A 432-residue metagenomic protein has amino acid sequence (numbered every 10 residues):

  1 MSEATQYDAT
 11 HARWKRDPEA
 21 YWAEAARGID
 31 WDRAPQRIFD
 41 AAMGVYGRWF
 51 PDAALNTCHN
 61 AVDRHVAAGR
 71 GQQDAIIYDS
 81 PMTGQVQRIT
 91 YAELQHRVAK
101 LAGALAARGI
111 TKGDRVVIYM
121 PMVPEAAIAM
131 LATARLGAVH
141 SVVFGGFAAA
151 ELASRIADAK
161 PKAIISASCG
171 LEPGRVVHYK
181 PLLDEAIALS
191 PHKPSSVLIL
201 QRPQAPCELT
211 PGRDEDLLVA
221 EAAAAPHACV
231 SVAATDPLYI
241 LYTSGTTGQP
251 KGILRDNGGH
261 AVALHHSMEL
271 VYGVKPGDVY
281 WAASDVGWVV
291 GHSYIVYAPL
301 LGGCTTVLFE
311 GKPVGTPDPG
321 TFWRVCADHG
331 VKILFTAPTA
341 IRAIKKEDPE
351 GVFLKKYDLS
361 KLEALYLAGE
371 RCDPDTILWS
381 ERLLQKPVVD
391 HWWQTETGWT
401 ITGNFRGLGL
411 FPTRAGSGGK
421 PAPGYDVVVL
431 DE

Functional and structural regions predicted by a protein language model:
M1-I89, E93-H96, K100-G103, L182 (+3 more regions): N-lobe entry segment of adenylate-forming
C58-H59, I76-L131, A148-A153, D216-L218 (+1 more regions): Conserved AMP-binding/adenylate-forming core of the ANL superfamily
Q72-D74, V197-L200, T210-Y242, Q249 (+4 more regions): Conserved pre-ATP/AMP-binding loop-to-beta segment of ANL
V116, G137, T246, G303 (+1 more regions): Conserved G/P- and acidic residue-centered "switch" motifs that form tight phosphate/ATP-binding loops in soluble
V116, T133, P237, T243-T246 (+6 more regions): Conserved S/T- and glycine-rich ATP-binding loop of Class I adenylate-forming
M120-A134, G146-A150, S284-G302, T395 (+1 more regions): Conserved coil-to-alpha-helix start sites within the AMP-binding
A138-V142, A157-S168, L238-L241, G252-E347 (+1 more regions): AMP-binding/adenylate-forming
A149, A153-G212, P276-G277, G311-E432: Conserved adenylate-forming
